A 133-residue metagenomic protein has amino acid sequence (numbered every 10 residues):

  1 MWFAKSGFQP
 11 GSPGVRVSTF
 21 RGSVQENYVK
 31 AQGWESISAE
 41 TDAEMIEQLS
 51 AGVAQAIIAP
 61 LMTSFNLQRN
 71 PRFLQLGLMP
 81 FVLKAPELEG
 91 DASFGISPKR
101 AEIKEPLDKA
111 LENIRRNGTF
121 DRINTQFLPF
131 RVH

Functional and structural regions predicted by a protein language model:
W2-S18: Flexible hinge/capping segments at coil-to-helix
G7-F8, S23-E26, A43-E44, M62-F65 (+1 more regions): Solvent-exposed loop/turn segments at secondary-structure junctions within structured extracellular/periplasmic domains
R16-Q32, L61: Secondary-structure junction motif
S18-T19, W34-Q48: Short beta-strand-to-loop elements that line the ligand-binding cleft of bilobed periplasmic-binding protein-like
Y28-E40, K109-H133: Ligand-binding clefts/hinges and TM-proximal coupling segments of bilobed small-molecule sensing domains
K30-A31, A43-N66, P71: Short helices/loops that flank or line small-molecule/ion binding pockets
R72-L111, L128-H133: Periplasmic-binding protein-like
